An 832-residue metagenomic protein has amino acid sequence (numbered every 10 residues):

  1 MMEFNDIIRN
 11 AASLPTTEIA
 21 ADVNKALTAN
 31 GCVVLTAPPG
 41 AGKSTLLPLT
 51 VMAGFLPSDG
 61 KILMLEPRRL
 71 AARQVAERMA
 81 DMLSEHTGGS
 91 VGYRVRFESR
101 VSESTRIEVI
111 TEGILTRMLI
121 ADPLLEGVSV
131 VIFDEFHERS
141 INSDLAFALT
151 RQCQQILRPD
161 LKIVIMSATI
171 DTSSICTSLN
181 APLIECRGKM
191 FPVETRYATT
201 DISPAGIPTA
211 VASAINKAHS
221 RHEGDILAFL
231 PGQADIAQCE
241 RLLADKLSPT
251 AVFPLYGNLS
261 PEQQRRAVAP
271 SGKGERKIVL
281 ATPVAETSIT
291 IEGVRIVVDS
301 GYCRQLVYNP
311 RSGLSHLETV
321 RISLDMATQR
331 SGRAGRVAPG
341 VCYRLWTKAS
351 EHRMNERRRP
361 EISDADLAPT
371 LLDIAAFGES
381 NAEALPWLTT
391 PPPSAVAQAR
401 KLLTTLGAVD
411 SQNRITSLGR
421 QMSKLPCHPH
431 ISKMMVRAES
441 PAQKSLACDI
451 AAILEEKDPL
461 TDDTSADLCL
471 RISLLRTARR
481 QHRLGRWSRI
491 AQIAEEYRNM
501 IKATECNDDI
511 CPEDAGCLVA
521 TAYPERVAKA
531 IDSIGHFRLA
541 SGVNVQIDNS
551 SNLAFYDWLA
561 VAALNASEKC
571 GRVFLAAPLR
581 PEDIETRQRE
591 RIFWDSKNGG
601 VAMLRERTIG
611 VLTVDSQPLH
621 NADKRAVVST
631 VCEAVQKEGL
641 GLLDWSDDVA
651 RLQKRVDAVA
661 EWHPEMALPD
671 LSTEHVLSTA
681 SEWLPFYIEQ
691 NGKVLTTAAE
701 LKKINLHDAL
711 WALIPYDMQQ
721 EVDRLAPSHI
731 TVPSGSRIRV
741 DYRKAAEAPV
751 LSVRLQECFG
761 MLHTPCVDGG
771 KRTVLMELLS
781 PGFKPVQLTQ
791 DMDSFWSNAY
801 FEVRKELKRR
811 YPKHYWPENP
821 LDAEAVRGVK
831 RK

Functional and structural regions predicted by a protein language model:
M1-M434, K502-I510, Q546, S550 (+4 more regions): P-loop NTPase motor module signature
I120-A121, P204, N309, M354-R357 (+7 more regions): Short conserved micro-motifs at the rims of enzyme active sites and ligand-binding pockets
R414, K433-R437, A442-A452: ATPase/helicase motor core of nucleic-acid motors
Q443-N544, D557-H729, V767, K771-K832: Acidic, serine/threonine- and proline-rich low-complexity intrinsically disordered segments
I730, S734-V740: Short, surface-exposed polybasic-aromatic patches that bind anionic ligands, especially phosphate groups
P749-R754, G760: Phosphate-centric recognition/catalysis
